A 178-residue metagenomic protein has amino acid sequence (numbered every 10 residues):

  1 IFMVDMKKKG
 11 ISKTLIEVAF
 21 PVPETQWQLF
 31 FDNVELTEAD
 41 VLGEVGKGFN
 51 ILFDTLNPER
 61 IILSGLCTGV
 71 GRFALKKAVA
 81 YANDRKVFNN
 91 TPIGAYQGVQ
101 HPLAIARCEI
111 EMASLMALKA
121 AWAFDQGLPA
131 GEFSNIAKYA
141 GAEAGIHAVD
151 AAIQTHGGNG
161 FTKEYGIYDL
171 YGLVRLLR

Functional and structural regions predicted by a protein language model:
I1-K76, A80: FAD-binding core of flavoproteins
Q28-N33, D54-R178: Alpha-helical interface subdomain recognition
